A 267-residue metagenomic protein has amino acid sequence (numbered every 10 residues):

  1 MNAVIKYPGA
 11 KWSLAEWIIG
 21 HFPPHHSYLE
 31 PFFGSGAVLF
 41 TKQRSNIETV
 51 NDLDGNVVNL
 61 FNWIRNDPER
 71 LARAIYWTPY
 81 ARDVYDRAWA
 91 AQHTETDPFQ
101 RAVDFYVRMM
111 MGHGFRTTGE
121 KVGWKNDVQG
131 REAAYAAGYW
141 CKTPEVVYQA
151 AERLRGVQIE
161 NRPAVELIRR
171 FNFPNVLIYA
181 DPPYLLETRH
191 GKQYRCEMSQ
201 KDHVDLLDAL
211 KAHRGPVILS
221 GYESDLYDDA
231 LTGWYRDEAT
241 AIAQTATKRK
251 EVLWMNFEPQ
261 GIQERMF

Functional and structural regions predicted by a protein language model:
M1-L14, H21-F22, D67-Y179, P183-G191 (+1 more regions): SAM-dependent nucleic-acid methyltransferase catalytic core
M1-T49, L53, V165-L177, Y184-F267: Class I S-adenosyl-L-methionine
S45, I64-D67, W77, G233: A short linear boundary/processing microfeature
V58: Short alpha-helix immediately C-terminal to the canonical SAM-binding loop
F61: Conserved SAM-binding loop
